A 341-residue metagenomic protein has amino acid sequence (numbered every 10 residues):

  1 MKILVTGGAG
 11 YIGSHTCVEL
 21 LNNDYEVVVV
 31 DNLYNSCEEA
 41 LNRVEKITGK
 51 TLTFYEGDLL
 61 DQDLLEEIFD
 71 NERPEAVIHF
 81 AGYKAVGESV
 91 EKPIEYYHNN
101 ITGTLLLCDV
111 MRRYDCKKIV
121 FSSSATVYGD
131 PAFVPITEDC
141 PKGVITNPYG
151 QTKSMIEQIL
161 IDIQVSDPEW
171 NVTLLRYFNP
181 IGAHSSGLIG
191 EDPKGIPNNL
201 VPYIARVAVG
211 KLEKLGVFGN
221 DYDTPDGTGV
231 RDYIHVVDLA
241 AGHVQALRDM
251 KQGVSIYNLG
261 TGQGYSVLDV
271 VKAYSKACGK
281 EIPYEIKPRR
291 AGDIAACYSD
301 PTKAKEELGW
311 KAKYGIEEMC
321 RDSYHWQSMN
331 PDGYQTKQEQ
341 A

Functional and structural regions predicted by a protein language model:
M1-A183: N-terminal Rossmann-like NAD(P)+-binding domain of SDR-like oxidoreductases, especially those catalyzing
E38, P168, N179-N199, G210-R231: Short, flexible, glycine-rich and Lys/Arg-enriched loop motifs at helix boundaries that contact anionic partners
A40, V86, A132, E138 (+7 more regions): Glycine-rich, flexible loop/turn motifs
G57, I196-P197, Q263, A312: Residue-level signature of the cytosolic catalytic core of signaling kinases
Y97, T146-S154, G190, K194-N198 (+2 more regions): Short-chain dehydrogenase/reductase
R112, E191-I196, G292, K311: A general boundary/transition motif marking the beginning of the first structured unit of a protein
Y203-A341: C-terminal substrate-binding subdomain of Rossmann-fold SDR/epimerase-dehydratase oxidoreductases
